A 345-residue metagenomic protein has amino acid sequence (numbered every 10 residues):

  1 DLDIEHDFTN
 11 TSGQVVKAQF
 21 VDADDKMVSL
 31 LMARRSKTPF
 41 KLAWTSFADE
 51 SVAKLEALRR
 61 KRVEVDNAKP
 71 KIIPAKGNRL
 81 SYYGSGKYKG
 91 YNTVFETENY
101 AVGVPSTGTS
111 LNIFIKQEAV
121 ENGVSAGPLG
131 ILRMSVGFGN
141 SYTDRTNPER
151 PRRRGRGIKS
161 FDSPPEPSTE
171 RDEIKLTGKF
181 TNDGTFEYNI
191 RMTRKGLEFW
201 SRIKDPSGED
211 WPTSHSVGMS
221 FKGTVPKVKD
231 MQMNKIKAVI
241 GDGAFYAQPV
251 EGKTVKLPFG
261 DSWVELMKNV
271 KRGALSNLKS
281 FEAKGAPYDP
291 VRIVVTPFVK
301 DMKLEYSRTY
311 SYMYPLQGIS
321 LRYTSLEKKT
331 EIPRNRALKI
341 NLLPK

Functional and structural regions predicted by a protein language model:
D1-R79: Compositionally biased alpha-helical segments
T11-G13, A33-K37, N99, T181-T185 (+1 more regions): Glycine-centered tight beta-turn/hairpin loop motif at sheet-sheet or coil-to-beta transitions
G13, D25, R35-K37, G108 (+2 more regions): Detector for glycine-centered tight turns/loop "hinges" at secondary-structure junctions
Q19, K179, N189-R191, W200-K204 (+2 more regions): Residue-level recognition of well-ordered beta-strand positions that form the cores of beta-sheet-rich folds across
A68-Y142, G252-K284, L342-P344: Beta-strand-rich N-terminal accessory domains
R133-P212: Extended, loop-rich substrate-binding clefts of extracytoplasmic carbohydrate-active enzymes
Y142, F180, G260-K345: Beta-strand-rich recognition/accessory modules
G196-P249: Acidic (Asp/Glu-rich), glycine- and aromatic
